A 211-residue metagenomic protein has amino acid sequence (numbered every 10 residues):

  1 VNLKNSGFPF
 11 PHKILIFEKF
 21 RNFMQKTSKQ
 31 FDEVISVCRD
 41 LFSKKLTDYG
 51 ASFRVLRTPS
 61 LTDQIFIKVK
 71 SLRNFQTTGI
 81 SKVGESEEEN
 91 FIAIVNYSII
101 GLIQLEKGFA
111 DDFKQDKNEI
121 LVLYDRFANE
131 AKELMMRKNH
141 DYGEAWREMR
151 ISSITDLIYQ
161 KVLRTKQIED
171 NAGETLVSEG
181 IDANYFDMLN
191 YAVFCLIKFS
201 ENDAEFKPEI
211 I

Functional and structural regions predicted by a protein language model:
L3-P11, L15-F17, F23: Short hydrophobic targeting helices and cationic amphipathic motifs that mediate membrane/organellar targeting
F17-I211: Intrinsically disordered, low-complexity regulatory regions that flank transcription factor DNA-binding cores
